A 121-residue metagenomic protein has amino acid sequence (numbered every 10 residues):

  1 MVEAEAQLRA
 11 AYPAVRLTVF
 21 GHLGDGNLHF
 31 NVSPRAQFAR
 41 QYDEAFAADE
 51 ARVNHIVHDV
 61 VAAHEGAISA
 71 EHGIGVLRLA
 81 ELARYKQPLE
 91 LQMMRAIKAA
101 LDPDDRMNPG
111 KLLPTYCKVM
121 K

Functional and structural regions predicted by a protein language model:
M1-K121: Conserved glycine-rich FAD pyrophosphate-binding loop
